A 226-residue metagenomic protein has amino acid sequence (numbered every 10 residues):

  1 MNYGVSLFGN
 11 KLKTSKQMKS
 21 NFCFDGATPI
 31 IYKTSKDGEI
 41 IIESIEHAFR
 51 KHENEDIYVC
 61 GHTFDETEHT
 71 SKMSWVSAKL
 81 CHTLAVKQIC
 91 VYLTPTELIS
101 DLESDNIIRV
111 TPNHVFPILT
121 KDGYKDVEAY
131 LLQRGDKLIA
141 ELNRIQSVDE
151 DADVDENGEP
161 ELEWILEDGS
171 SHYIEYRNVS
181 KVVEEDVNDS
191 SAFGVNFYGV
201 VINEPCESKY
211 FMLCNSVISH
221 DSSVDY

Functional and structural regions predicted by a protein language model:
M1-Y226: Autoprocessing domains of the Hint superfamily
